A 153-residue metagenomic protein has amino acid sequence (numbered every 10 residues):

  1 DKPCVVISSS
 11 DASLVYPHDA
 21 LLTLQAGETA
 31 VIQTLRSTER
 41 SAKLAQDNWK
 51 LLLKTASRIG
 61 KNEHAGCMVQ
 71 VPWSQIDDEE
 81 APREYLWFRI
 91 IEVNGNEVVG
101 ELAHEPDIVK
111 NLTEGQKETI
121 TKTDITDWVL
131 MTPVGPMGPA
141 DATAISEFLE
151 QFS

Functional and structural regions predicted by a protein language model:
D1-S153: Mixed-charge, low-complexity intrinsically disordered regions
